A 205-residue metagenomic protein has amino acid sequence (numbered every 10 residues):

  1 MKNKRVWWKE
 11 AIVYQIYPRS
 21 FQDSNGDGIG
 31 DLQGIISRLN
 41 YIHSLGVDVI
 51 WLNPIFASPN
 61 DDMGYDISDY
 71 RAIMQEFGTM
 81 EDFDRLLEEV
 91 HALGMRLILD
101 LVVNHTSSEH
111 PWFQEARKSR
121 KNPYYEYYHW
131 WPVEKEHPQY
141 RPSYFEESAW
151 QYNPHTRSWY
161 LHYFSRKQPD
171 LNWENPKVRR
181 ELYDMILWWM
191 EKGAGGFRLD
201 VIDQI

Functional and structural regions predicted by a protein language model:
M1-Y183, L187, E191, I202-Q204: Acidic/aromatic-lined carbohydrate-recognition and catalytic surfaces of CAZymes acting on diverse glycans
G195: Receiver (REC) domain switch/active-site residues of two-component response regulators
